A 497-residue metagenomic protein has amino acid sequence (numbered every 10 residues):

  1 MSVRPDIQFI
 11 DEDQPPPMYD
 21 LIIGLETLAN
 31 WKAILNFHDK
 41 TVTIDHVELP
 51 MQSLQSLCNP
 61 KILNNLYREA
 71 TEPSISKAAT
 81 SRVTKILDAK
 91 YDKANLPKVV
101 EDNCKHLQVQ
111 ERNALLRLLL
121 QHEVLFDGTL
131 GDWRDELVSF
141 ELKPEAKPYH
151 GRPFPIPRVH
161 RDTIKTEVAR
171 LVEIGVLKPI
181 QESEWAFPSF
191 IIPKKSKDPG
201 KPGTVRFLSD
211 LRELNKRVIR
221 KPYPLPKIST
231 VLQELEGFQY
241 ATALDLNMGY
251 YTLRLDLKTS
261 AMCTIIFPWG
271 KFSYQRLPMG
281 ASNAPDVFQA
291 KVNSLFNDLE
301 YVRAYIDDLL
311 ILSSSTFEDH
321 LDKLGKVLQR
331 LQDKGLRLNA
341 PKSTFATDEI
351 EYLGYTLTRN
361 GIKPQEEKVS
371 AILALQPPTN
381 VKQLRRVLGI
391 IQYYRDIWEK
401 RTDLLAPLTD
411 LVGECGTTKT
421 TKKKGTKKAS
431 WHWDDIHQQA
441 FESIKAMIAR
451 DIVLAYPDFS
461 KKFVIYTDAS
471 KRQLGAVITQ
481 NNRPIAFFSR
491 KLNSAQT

Functional and structural regions predicted by a protein language model:
M1-V124, K221, S260: Aspartic protease core domain of the pepsin/retropepsin superfamily
L87-Y223, G270, R303-D308, L312-S314 (+2 more regions): Reverse-transcribing Pol proteins
V109-D127, G151-E184, V205, P222-L235 (+6 more regions): Inter-domain linker/hinge segments that demarcate the starts of reverse transcriptase and RNase H-type modules
D162, T204, Q239, Y250 (+2 more regions): Conserved pre-motif C helix in the palm subdomain of viral-like polymerases
P193-G200, T204, L214-K221, Y251-R254 (+5 more regions): Catalytic palm subdomain of template-directed nucleic-acid polymerases, centered on the conserved carboxylate motif
D198-V218, K227, V231-T252, K363-P364 (+1 more regions): Conserved catalytic palm subdomain of right-hand nucleotidyl-transferase polymerases, strongest for RNA-directed enzymes
N215, G270-V287, K427-A429, N481-T497: A short, polar/acidic, helix/strand-boundary loop motif
P341-A455, S460-K461: C-terminal reverse transcriptase regions that engage the nucleic-acid substrate
